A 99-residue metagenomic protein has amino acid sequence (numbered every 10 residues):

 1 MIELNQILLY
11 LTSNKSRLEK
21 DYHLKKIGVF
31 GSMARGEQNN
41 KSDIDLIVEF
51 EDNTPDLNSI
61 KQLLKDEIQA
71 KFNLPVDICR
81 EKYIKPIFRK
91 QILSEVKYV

Functional and structural regions predicted by a protein language model:
M1-K26, A34-N40, E51-V99: Catalytic core of pol beta-like nucleotidyltransferases
V29: Hydrophobic alpha-helical positions that pack around
